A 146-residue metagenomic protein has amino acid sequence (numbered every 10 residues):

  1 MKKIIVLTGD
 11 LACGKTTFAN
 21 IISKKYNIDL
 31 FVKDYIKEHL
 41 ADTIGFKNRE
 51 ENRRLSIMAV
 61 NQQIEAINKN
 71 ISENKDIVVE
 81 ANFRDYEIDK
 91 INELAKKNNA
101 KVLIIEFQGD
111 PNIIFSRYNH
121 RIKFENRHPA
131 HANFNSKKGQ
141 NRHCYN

Functional and structural regions predicted by a protein language model:
I4: Walker A (P-loop) ATP-phosphate-binding motif of ABC ATPase nucleotide-binding domains
L7: Hydrophobic anchor at the beta1->P-loop junction of P-loop NTPases
L11: The conserved Walker
G14: Conserved glycine(s) of the Walker
T17-E73: Conserved substrate/cofactor phosphate-moiety recognition/catalytic segment in nucleotide-dependent phosphotransferases
V32, V79-E80, E106-F107: Small/polar loops that bind or transfer phosphate-bearing groups
L55-V102: Glycine-rich phosphate-binding loop used to anchor ATP phosphates in small-molecule kinases, encompassing both
N98-N146: A glycine- and Lys/Arg-enriched "phosphate-lid" helix/loop adjacent to the NTP-binding pocket of small-molecule kinases
